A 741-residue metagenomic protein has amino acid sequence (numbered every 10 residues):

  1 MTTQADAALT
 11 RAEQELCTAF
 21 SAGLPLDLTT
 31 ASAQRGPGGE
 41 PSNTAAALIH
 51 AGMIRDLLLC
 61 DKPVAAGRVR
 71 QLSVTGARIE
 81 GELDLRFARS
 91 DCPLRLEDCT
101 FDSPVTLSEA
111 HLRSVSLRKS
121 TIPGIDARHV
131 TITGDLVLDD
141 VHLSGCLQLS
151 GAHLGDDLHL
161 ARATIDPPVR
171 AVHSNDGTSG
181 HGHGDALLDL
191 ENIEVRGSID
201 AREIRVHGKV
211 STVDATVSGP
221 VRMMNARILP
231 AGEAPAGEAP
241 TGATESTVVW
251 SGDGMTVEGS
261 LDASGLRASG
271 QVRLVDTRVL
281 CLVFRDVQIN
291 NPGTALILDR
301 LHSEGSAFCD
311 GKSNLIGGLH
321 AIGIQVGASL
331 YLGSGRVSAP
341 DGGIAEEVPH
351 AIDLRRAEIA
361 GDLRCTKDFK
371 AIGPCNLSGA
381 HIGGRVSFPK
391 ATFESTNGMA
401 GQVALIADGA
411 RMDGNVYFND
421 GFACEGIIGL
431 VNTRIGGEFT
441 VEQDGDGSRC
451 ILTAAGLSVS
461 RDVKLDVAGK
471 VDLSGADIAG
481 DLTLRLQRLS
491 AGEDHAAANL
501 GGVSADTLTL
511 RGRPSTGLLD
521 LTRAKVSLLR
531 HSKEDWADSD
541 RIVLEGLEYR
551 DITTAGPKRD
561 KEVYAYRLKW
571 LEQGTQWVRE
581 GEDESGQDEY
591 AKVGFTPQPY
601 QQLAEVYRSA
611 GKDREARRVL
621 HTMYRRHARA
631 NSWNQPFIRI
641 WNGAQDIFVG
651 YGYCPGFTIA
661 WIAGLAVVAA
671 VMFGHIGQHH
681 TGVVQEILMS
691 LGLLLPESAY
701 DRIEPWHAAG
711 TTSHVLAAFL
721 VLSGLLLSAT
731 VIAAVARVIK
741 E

Functional and structural regions predicted by a protein language model:
M1-W641: N-terminal leader/targeting and pre-domain segments
A19-F20, D56-L57, I647, S690-L694 (+1 more regions): Residues that form generic nucleotide/phosphate-binding pockets
L96, Q602, S609, R614 (+2 more regions): Cytoplasmic (intracellular) domains, linkers, and terminal tails of multi-pass ion channels
A591-K592, I647, I659: Short, contiguous acidic/charged loop-to-helix segments that flank catalytic cores in large enzymes
P597-Y600, E605-D613, W661-G677, S698: Hydrophobic alpha-helical transmembrane segments
G643-P655, F673-L725, T730: Pore-loop/selectivity-filter region of tetrameric P-loop cation channels
Y653-A663: Alpha-helical transmembrane segments and their helix-start/interface "positive-inside/aromatic belt" motifs in integral
T658, A669, F673, G677 (+1 more regions): Membrane-water interface at transmembrane helix exits
